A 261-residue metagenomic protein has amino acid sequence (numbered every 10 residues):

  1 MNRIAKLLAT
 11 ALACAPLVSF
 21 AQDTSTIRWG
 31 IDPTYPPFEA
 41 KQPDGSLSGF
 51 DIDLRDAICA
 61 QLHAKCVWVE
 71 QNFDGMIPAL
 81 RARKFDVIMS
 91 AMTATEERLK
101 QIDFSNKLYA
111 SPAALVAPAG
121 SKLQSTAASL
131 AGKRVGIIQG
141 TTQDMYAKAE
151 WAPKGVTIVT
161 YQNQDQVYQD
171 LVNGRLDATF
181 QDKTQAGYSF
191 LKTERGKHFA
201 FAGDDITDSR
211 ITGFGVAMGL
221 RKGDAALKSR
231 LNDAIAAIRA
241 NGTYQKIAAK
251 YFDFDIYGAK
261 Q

Functional and structural regions predicted by a protein language model:
M1-A9: Bacterial N-terminal signal peptides that target proteins for export
P16-V18: N-terminal signal peptide c-region/cleavage motif recognized by signal peptidases
Q22-M92, K100, R230, N241 (+2 more regions): Extracytoplasmic small-molecule ligand-binding "clamshell" domains of the periplasmic binding protein/Venus flytrap
P33, A110-A117, L191-N232, F252-Q261: Periplasmic-binding protein-like
K41, R55-A64, Q143-Q162, F190-K197: Ligand-binding cleft/hinge of the Venus flytrap
I52, A60, K65-S129, K197-I211: Acidic, polar ligand-binding/catalytic clefts
I52-Q61, S121, A128-S129, K133-R134 (+2 more regions): Extended ligand-binding regions for polar small-molecule ligands
H63-K65, A82-S90, R134, V172-Q185 (+1 more regions): Alpha-to-beta junction loops
